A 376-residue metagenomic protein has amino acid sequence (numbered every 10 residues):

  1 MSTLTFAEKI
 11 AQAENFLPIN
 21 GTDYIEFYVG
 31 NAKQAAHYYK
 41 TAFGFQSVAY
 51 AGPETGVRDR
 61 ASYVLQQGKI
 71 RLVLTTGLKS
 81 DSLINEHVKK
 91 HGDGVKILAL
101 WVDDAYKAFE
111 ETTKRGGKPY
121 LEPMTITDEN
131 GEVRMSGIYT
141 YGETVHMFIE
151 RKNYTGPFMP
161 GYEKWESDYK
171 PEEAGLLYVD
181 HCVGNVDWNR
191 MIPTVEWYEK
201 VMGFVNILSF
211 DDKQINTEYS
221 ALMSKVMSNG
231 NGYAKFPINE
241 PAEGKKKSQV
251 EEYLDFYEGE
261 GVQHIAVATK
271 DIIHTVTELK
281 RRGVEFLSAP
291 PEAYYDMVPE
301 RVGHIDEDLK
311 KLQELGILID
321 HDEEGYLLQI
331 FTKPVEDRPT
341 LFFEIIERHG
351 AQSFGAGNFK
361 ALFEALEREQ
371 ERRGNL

Functional and structural regions predicted by a protein language model:
S2-I10, Y63-D81, R151-W165: Conserved oxyanion/phosphate-binding beta-strand-loop segments in alpha/beta enzyme cores
S2-K33, V95-L98, F158-V195, V205 (+3 more regions): N-terminal beta-strand motif that seeds the catalytic metal site of vicinal oxygen chelate
S2-L4, L17-R71, K114, P123-E129 (+6 more regions): Core segments of cupin and vicinal oxygen chelate
N20-G30, Y63-V64, L83-E110, R115 (+3 more regions): Vicinal oxygen chelate
T76, D93-L98, K107-E218, M223-K225 (+2 more regions): Extended catalytic-interface subdomain
N231-E252: Active-site-adjacent "gating/activation" loops or surface patches in catalytic cores
A234-F236, E258-V335, L341-R348: Long compositionally biased, domain-poor regions of proteins
D322-L327, R338-H349, S353-L362, L366-L376: Long, C-terminal catalytic modules of enzymes
